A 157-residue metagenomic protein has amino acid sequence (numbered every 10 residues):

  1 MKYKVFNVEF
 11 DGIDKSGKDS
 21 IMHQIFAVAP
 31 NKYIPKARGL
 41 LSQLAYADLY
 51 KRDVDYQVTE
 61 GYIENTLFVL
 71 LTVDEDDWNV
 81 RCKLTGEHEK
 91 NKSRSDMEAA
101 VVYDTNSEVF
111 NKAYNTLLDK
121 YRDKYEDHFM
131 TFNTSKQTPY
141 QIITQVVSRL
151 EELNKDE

Functional and structural regions predicted by a protein language model:
M1-V5: Phosphate-binding P-loop
F10: Hydrophobic anchor at the beta1->P-loop junction of P-loop NTPases
D14: The conserved Walker
D19: Walker A/P-loop
A27-E75: Glycine-rich phosphate-binding loop used to anchor ATP phosphates in small-molecule kinases, encompassing both
Y62-L117: A glycine- and Lys/Arg-enriched "phosphate-lid" helix/loop adjacent to the NTP-binding pocket of small-molecule kinases
N111-E157: NTP-dependent small-molecule kinase module
